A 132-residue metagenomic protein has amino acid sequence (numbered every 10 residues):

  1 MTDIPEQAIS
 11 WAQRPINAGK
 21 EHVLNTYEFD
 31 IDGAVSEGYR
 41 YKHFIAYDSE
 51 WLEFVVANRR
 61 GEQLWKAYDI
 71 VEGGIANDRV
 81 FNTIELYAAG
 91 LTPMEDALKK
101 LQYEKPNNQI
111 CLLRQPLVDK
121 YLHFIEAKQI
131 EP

Functional and structural regions predicted by a protein language model:
I9-S10, R14-P132: Conserved NAD+-utilizing ADP-ribose enzyme module
